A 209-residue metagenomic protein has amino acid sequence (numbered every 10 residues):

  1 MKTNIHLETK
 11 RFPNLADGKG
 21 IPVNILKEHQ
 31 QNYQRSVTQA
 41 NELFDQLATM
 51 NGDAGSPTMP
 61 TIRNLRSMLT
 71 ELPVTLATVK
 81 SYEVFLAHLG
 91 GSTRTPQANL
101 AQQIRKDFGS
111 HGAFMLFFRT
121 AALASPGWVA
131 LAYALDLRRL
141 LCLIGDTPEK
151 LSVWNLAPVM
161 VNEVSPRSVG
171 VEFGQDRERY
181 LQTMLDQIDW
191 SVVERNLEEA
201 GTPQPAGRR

Functional and structural regions predicted by a protein language model:
M1-R209: Feature for soluble, non-membrane regions of globular proteins
